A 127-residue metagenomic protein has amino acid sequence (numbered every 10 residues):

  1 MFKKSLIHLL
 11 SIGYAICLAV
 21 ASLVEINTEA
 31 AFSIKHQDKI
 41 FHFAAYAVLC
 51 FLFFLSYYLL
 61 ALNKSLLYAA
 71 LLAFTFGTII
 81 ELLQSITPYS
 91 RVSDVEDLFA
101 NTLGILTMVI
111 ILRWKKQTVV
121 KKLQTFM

Functional and structural regions predicted by a protein language model:
M1-V95, T102-M127: Bulky hydrophobic segments
